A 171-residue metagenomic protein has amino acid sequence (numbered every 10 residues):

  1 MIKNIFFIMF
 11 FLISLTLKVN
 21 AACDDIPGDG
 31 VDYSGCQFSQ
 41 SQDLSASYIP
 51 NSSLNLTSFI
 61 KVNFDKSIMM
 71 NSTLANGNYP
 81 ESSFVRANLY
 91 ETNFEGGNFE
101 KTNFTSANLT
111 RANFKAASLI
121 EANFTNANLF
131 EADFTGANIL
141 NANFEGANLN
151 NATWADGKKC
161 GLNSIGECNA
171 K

Functional and structural regions predicted by a protein language model:
M1-F6: Positively charged n-region of N-terminal signal peptides that target proteins for export
F7-T16: Bacterial N-terminal signal peptides
V19-K171: Tandem repeat scaffolds
